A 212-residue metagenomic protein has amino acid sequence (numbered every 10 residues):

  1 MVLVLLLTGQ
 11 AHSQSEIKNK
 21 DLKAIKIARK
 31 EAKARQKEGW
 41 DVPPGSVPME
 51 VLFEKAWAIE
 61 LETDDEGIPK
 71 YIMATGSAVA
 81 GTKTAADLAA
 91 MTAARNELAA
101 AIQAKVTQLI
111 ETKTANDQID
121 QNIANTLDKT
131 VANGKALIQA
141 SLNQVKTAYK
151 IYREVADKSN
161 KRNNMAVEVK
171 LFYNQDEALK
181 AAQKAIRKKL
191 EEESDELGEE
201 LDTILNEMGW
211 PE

Functional and structural regions predicted by a protein language model:
M1-L6: Bacterial N-terminal signal peptides
S13-E212: Domain-level marker for long, solvent-exposed, non-transmembrane regions
